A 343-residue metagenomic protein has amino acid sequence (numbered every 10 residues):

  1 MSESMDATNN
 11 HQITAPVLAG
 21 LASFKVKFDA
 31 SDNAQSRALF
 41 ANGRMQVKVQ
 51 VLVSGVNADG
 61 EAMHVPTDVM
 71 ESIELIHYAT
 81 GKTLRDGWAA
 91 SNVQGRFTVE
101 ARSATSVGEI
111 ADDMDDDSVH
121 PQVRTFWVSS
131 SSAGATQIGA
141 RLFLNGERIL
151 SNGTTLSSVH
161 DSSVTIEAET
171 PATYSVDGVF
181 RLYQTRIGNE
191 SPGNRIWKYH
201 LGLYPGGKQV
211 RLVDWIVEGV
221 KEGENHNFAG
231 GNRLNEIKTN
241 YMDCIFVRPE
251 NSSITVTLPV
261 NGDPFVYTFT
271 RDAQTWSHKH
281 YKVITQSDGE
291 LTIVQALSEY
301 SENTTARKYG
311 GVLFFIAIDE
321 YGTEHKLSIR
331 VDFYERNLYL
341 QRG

Functional and structural regions predicted by a protein language model:
S2-M70, L150-I216, A229, D288 (+3 more regions): Short S/T/G/P-enriched beta-strand
P16-Q35, A79-D117: Low-complexity "stalk/linker" and mucin-like segments enriched in Ser/Thr/Pro/Ala/Gly
Q46-L52, V123-S129, A135-R141, G202 (+6 more regions): Ordered hydrophobic segments in well-structured contexts
G55-G95, N232, E250, N261: Short flexible loop/turn segments that cap and initiate beta-strands
S91-P121, S253-L291: Extended, solvent-exposed segments with strong compositional bias
V99-E147, G153, Q295-T304: Short, hydrophobic beta-strand segments
A133-N145, Q274-G343: Short, aromatic- and glycine-rich surface loops/edge beta-strands on solvent-exposed regions
K208-V210, D214-P259, T268-T270: A structural signal for beta-rich interaction modules in eukaryotic proteins
